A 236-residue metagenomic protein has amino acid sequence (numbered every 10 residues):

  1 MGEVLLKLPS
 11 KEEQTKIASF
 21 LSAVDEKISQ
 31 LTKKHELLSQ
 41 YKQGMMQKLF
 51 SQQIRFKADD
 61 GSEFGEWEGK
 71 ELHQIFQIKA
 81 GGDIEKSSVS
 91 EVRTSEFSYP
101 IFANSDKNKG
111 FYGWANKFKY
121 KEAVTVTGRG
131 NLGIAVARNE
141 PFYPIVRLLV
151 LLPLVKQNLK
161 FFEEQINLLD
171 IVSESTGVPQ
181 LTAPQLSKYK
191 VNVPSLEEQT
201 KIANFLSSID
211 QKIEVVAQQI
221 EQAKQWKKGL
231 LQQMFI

Functional and structural regions predicted by a protein language model:
M1-G2, A103-I166, E174-V178, T182-L186: A short beta-sheet element
V4, I84-K86, F111: Short Cys/His-rich Zn2+-coordinating modules
K7-K70, N192-I236: Amphipathic alpha-helical coiled-coil/heptad-repeat segments
K11, A58-I84, E91-S105: Non-catalytic DNA-recognition/assembly elements of restriction-modification systems
L49, F76-K79, I166, M234: Hydrophobic aliphatic residues
I84-V89, E174-G177, E221: A short, aromatic/hydrophobic, helix- or strand-capping loop or linear motif that either lines the entrance/gate
E91, Q180-A183, K224: Short amphipathic alpha-helical segments embedded in low-complexity Lys/Glu-rich regions
